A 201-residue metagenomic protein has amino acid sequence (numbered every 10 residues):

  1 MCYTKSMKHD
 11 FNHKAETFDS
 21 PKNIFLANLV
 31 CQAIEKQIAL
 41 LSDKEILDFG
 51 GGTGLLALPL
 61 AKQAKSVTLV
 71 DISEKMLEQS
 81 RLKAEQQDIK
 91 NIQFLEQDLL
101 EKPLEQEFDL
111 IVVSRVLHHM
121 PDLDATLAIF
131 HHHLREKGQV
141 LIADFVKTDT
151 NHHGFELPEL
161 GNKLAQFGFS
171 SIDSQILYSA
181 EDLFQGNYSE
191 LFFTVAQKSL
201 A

Functional and structural regions predicted by a protein language model:
C2-L41: Conserved class I S-adenosyl-L-methionine
D43-G50: Conserved class I S-adenosyl-L-methionine
T53-E101: Class I SAM-dependent methyltransferase SAM/SAH-binding core
V112: A conserved beta-strand element that flanks and buttresses the S-adenosyl-L-methionine
A125-E136: A short glycine-rich, Lys/Arg-flanked "PGG" loop and its adjoining helix->strand segment in the class I
G138-F145: Conserved beta-strand signature within the Rossmann-like core of class I S-adenosyl-L-methionine
H153-G168: Short alpha-helix
A180-A201: Core SAM-dependent methyltransferase catalytic element
